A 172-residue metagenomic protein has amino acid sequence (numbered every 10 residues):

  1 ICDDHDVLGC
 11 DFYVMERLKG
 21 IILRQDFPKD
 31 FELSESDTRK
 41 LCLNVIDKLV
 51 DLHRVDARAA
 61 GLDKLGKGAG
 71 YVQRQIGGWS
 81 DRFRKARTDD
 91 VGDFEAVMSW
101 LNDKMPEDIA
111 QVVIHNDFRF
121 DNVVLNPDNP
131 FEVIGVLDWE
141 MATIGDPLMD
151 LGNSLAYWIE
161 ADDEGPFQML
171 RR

Functional and structural regions predicted by a protein language model:
I1-A96, W100-V113, P127-F131: ATP-binding pocket architecture of kinase catalytic cores
F27, F83, L137, L148 (+1 more regions): Short, flexible helix/strand-to-coil boundary loops that buttress conserved ligand/catalytic motifs in alpha/beta
V113-H115, F120: Catalytic-loop of the protein kinase fold
D117, E132-G135: Structural signature of beta-strand start/N-cap positions in the alpha/beta core of ABC transporter nucleotide-binding
V123-L125: Hydrophobic residue at the +6 position relative to the catalytic HRD Asp in the kinase catalytic loop
V136-A142: Activation of the activation-loop gatekeeper triad in protein kinase-fold domains
M149-R172: Active-site activation/catalytic loop segments of kinase-like enzymes and analogous catalytic loops in related
